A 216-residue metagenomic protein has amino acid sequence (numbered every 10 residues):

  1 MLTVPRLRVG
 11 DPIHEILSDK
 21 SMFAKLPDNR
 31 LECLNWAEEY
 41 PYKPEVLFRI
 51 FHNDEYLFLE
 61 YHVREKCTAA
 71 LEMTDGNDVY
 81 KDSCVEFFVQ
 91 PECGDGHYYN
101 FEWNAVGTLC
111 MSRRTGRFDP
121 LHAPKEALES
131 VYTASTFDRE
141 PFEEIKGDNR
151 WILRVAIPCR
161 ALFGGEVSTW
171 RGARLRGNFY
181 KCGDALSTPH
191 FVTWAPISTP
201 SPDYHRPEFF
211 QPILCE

Functional and structural regions predicted by a protein language model:
M1-E216: Structural preference for beta-rich elements and adjacent junctions enriched in aromatics
